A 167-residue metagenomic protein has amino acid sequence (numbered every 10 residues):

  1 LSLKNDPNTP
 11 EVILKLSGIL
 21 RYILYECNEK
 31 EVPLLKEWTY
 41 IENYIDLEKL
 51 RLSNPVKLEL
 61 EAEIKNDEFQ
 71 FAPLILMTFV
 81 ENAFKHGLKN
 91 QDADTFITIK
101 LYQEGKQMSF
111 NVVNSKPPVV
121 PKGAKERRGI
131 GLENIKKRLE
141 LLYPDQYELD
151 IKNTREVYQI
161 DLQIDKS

Functional and structural regions predicted by a protein language model:
L1-Q163: Two-component histidine phosphotransfer core
